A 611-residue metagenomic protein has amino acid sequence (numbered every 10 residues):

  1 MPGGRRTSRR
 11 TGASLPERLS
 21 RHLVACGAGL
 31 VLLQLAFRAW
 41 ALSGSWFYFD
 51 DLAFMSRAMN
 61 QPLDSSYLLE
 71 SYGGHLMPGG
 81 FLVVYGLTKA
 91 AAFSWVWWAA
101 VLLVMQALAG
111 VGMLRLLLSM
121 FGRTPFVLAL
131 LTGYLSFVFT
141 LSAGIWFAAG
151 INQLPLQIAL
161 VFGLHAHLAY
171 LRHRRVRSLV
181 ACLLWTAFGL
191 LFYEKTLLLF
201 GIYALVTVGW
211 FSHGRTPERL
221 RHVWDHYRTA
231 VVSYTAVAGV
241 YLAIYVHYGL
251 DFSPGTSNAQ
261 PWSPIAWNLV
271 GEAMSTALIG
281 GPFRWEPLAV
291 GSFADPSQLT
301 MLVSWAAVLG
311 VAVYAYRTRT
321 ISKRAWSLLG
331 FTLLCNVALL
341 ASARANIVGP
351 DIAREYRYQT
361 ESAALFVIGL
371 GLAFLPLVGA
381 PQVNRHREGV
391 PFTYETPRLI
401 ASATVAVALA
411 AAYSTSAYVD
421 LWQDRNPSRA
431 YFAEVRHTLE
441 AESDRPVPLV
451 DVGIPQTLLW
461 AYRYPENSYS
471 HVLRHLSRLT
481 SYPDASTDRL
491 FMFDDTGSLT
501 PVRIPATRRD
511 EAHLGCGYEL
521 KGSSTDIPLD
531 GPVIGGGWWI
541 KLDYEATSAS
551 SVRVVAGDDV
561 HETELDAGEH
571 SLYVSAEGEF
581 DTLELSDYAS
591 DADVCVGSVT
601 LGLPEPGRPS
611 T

Functional and structural regions predicted by a protein language model:
P2-E70, G74, G79, A92-W98 (+8 more regions): Intrinsically disordered, polar/acidic, low-complexity terminal segments
A41, S136-G144, S212, A243-F252 (+3 more regions): Juxtamembrane "helix-exit" motif on the non-cytosolic side of transmembrane helices
D50, M77, M105, M120 (+4 more regions): Membrane-interface micro-motifs in multi-pass membrane enzymes
G86, G110, C182, T186-I202: Conserved beta-strand->loop/alpha-helix structural units within folded catalytic cores of enzymes with alpha/beta
R115, F162-A169, Y203-F211, A230 (+3 more regions): Transmembrane alpha-helices and membrane-interface helical segments of multi-pass integral membrane enzymes
A169-A187: Short hydrophobic alpha-helices at membrane interfaces in multi-pass membrane enzymes
L198-A238: Perimembrane helix-loop-helix junctions
T320-I347, A406-V407: Transmembrane alpha-helix segments characteristic of polytopic inner-membrane glycan-assembly/cell-envelope
